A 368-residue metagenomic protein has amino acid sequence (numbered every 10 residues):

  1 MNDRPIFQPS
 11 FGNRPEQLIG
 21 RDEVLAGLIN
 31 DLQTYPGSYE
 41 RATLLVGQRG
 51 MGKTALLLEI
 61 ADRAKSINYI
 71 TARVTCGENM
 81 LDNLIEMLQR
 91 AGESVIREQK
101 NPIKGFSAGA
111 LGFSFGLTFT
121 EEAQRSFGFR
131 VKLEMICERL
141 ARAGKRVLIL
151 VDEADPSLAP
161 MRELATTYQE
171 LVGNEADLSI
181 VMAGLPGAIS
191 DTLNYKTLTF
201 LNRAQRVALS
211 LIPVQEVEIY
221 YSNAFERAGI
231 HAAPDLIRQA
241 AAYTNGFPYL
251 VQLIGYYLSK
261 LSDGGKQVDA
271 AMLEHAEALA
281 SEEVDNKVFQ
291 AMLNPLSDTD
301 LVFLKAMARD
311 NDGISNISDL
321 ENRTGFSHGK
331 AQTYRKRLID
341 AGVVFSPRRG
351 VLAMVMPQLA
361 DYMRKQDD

Functional and structural regions predicted by a protein language model:
M1-T43, R90, E98, Q358: A short, basic N-terminal segment
S38-E59: Walker A/P-loop nucleotide-binding motif
T120-G187, N194-T197: Conserved Walker B catalytic segment
A159, S318, R323-A341, R349: Short amphipathic alpha-helical interaction segments
L209-L236, I254: Conserved small helical "lid"/interfacial subdomain of P-loop NTPases
H231-Y243, D319: Short conserved motifs of the RecA-like P-loop NTPase core
G246, Q252-H328: Winged-helix-like regulatory helical subdomains adjacent to P-loop NTPase cores
P357-D368: Short, amphipathic alpha-helical interaction segments positioned at domain boundaries
